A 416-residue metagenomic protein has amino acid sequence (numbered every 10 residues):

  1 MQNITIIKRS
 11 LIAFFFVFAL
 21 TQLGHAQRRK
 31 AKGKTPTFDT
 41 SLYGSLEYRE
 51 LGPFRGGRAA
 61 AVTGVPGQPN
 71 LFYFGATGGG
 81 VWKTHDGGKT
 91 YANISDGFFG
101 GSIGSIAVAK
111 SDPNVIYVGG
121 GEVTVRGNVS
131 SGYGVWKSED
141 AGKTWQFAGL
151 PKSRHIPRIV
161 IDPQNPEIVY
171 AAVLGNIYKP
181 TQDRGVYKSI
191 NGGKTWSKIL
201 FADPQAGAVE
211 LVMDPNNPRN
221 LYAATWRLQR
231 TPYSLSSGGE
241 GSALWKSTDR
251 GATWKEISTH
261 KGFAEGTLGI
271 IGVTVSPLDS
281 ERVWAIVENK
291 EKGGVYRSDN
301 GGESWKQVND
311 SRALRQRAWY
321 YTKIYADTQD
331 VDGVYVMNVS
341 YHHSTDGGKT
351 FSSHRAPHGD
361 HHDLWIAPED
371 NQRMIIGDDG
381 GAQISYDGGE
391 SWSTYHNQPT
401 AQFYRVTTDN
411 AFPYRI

Functional and structural regions predicted by a protein language model:
M1-R29: Bacterial Sec-dependent N-terminal signal peptides
L23-I416: Beta-propeller blade termini and top-face loops
